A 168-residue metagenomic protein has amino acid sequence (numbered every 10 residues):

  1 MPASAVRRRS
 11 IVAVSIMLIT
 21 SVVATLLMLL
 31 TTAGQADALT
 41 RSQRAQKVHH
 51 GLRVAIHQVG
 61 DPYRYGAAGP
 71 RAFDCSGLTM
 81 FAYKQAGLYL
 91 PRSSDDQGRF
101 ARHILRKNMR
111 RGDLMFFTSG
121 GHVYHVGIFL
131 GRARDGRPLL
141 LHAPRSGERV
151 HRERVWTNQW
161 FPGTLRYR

Functional and structural regions predicted by a protein language model:
M1-Q46: N-terminal secretion targeting segments of exported proteins
P2-R7, T32-R41, R102-I104, F129-R168: Aromatic- and glycine-rich peptidoglycan recognition patches
R41, D61-R111: Catalytic cysteine-centered active-site loop
V48-L52, I56, S76-M80, M109 (+2 more regions): Extracytoplasmic/secreted envelope proteins and their assembly/folding machinery, especially bacterial periplasmic
V48-V59, E148, N158, P162: Surface-exposed, glycine-biased beta-strand/turn segments
V54, Q58, A82-Q85, L130 (+1 more regions): Short alpha-helical scaffold segments that flank and stabilize functional sites
I56, P62-Y65, F73, V123 (+1 more regions): Short glycine- and Lys/Arg-enriched binding-loop motifs that mark or flank ligand-binding interfaces
L88-R149: ...with weaker cross-activation on analogous glycine-rich loops/strands in unrelated enzymes
